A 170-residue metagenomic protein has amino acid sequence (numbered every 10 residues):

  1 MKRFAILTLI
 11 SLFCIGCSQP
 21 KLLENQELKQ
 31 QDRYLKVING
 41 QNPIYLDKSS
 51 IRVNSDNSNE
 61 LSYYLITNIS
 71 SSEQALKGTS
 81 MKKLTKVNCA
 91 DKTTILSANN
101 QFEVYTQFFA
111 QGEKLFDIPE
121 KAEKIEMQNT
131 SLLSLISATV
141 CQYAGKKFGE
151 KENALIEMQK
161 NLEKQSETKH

Functional and structural regions predicted by a protein language model:
M1, C14-G16, E150: Generic signature of intrinsically disordered, low-complexity, basic-rich segments and short cationic peptides
K2-A5, T85: Phosphate/pyrophosphate-binding loop motifs in nucleotide- or prenyl diphosphate-using proteins
F4-C14: Sec-dependent N-terminal signal peptides
S18-K83, N88-H170: N-terminal secretory-pathway/extracellular module detecting exported/lumenal segments and adjacent signal-anchor/first
